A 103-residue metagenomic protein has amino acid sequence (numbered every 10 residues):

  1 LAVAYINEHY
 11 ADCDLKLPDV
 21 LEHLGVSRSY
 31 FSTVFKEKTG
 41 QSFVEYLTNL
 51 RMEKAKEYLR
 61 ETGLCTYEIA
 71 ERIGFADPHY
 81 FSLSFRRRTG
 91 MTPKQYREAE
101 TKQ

Functional and structural regions predicted by a protein language model:
A4, E37-A76, E98-Q103: Terminal helix-turn-helix DNA-binding modules in bacterial transcription factors
I6-N7, L83-S84, A99: Recognition helices and adjacent regulatory flanks at domain boundaries
E8-C13: Short helix-capping/hinge SLiMs at alpha-helix to coil transitions
L15-K16, R97-E98: Short, hydrophobic secondary-structure boundary micro-motifs
P18-L47, A70-T92: Basic/polar phosphate-binding segments, predominantly the helix-turn-helix DNA-binding elements of transcriptional
